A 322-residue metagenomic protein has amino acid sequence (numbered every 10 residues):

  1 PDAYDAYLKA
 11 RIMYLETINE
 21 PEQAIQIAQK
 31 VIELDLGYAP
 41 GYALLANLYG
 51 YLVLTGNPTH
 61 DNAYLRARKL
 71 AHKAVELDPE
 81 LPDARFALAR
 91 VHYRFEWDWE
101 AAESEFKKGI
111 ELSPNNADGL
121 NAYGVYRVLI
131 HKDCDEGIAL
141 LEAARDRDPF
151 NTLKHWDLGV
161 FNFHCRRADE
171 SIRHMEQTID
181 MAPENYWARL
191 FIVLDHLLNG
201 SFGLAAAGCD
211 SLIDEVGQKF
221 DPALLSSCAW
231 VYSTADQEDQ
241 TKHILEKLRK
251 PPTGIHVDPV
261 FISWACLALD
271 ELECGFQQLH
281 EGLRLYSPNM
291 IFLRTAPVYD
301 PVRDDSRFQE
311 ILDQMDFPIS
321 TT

Functional and structural regions predicted by a protein language model:
P1-I192, H196-N199, A207-F220, P297: Acidic, proline/glycine-rich low-complexity intrinsically disordered segments
Q29, Y38, N116, N185 (+10 more regions): Charged DNA-binding/catalytic regions of mobile-element recombinases
L54, K132, G200-A207, V231-I244 (+2 more regions): Alpha-helical linker/edge segments of TPR/alpha-solenoid repeat scaffolds and analogous pre-/post-domain helices
A87-R94, N121-L129, L153-V160, L225-E238 (+2 more regions): Alpha-helical adaptor scaffolds
L194, L224-A235, M290-S306: TPR/TPR-like alpha-solenoid helical repeat scaffolds
I213-E215, H280-S287, D316-F317: TPR/TPR-like (Sel1-like) alpha-helical repeat modules
K219-F220, S287-N289, P318-T322: Short arginine-rich
C266, E271-D300: C-terminal structured "cap/appendage" subdomains that terminate the fold
